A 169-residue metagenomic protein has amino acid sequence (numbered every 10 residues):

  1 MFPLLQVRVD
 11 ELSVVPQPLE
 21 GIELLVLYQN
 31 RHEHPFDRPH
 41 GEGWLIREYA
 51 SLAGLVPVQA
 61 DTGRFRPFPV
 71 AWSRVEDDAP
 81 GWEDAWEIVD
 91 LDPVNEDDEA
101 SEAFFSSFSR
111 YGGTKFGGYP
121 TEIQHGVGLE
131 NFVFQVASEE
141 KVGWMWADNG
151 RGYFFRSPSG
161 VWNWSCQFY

Functional and structural regions predicted by a protein language model:
M1-Y169: Preference for intrinsically disordered or flexible, low-complexity segments and adjacent hinge/connector residues
